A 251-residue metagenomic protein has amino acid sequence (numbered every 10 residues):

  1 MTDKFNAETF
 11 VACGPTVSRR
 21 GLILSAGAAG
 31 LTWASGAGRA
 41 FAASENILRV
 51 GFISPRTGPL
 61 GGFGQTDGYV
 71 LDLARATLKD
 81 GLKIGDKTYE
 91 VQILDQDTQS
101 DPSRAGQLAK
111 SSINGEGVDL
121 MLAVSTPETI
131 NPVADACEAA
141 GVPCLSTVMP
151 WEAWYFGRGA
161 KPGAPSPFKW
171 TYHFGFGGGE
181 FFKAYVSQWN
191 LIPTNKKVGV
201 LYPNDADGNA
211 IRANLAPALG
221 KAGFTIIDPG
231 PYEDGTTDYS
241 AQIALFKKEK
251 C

Functional and structural regions predicted by a protein language model:
M1-V17, A28-A29, S35: N-terminal secretory signal peptides
A34-S54: C-terminal segment of N-terminal export signals and the immediately downstream linker at the start of the mature
I47, G62-D67, L82-G159, Y232-Y239: Beta-alpha junction/loop-to-helix N-cap segments that form part of ligand/metal-binding clefts
I47-P55, V91-Q92, K197-V198: Short, well-ordered beta-strand elements
G51-D72, Q96-P102, S125-T126, L201-A210: Extracytoplasmic "Venus flytrap"
F63-I84, N214-A218: Short, polar/charged alpha-helical segment
V118-G230: Extracytoplasmic ligand/sensor domains, especially the bilobed periplasmic-binding protein
F246-C251: Short, intrinsically disordered, charge-balanced linker/junction segments flanking boundaries in proteins
